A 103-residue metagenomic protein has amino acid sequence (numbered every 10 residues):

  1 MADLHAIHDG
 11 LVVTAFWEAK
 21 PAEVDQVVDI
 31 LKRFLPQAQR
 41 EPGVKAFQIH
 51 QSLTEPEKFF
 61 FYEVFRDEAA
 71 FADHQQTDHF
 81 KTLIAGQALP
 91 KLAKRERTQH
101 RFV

Functional and structural regions predicted by a protein language model:
M1-D9, I49-E55, I84-V103: Glycine-rich beta-strand-turn "strand-cap" elements at beta-sheet edges
D3-Q39: N-terminal first-folded block
L11-E18, Q48-Q75: Short, well-ordered beta-strand segments in beta-rich or mixed alpha/beta enzyme and ligand-binding folds
V12-V13, V24-V28, V44, V64 (+3 more regions): Extended aliphatic helical segments
P36-F59, H100: Short, glycine- and small/hydrophobic-rich beta-strand elements in well-ordered beta-sheets
Q39-K45, V64-T98: An amphipathic, aromatic/His-enriched active-site/gating alpha helix that lines ligand/cofactor pockets
